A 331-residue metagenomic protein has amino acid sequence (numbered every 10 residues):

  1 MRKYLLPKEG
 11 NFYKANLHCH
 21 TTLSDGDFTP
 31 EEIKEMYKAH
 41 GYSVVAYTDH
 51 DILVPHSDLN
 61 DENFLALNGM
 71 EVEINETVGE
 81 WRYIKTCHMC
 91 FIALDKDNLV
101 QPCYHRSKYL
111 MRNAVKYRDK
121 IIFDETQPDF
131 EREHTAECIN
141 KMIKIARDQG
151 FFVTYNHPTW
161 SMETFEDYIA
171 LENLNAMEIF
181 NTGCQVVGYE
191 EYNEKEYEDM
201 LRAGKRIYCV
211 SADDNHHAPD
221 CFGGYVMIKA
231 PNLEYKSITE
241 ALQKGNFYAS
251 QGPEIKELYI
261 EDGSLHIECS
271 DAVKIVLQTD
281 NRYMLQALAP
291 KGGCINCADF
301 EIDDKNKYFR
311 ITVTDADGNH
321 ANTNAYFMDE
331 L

Functional and structural regions predicted by a protein language model:
M1-K8, A203-Y208, D213-L331: C-terminal functional module detector
R2-F152, N156, E163-T164, E172 (+4 more regions): A metal-dependent hydrolase metal-coordination microenvironment
H18-C19, D124, P128, T159 (+4 more regions): Generic, low-specificity signal for short hydrophobic/alpha-helical stretches with a mild N-terminal bias, encompassing
I33, I52, I74, I84 (+16 more regions): Weak global preference for isoleucine
K38, R147, L201-R202, Q243: Alpha-helix boundary recognition
M162-N175, H217-K229: Substrate-binding cleft/loops of secretory-pathway carbohydrate-active enzymes
E178-C184, L201-G204, N246: Short, well-ordered alpha-helical segments in soluble proteins
Y192-R206: Short, hydrophobic/aliphatic alpha-helical segments
